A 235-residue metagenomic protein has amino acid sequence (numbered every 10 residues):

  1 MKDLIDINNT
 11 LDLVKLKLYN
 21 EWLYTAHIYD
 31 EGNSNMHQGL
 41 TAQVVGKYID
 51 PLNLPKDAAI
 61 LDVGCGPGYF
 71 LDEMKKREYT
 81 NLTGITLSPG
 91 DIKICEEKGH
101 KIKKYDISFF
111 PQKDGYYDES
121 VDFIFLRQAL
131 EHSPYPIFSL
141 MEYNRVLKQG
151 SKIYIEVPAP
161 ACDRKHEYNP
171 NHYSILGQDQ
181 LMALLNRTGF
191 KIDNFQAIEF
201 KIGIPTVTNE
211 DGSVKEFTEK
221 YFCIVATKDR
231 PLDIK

Functional and structural regions predicted by a protein language model:
M1-Y117, F123, L140, E219-F222 (+1 more regions): Conserved N-terminal segment of class I S-adenosyl-L-methionine
F123-P134: A short SAM/SAH-binding and catalytic strip from SAM-dependent methyltransferases
I137-Q149: A short glycine-rich, Lys/Arg-flanked "PGG" loop and its adjoining helix->strand segment in the class I
S151-V157: Conserved beta-strand signature within the Rossmann-like core of class I S-adenosyl-L-methionine
P158-D163, I175, E199-F200: Short "lid" loop at the C-terminus of a central beta-strand within the Rossmann-like core of SAM-dependent
K165-Q180: Acceptor-substrate binding/catalytic loop of class I
F190-K201: Conserved S-adenosyl-L-methionine
P205-K235: Core SAM-dependent methyltransferase catalytic element
